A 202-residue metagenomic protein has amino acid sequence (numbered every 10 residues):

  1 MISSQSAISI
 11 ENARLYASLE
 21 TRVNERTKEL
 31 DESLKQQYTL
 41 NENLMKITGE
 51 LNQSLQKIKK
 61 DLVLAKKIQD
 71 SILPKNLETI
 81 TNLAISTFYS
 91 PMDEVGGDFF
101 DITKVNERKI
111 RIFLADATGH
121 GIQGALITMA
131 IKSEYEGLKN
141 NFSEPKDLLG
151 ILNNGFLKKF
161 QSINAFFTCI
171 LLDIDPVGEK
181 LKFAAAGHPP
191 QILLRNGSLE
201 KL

Functional and structural regions predicted by a protein language model:
M1, R14-K60, S71: Amphipathic alpha-helical coiled-coil "transmission" helices that mediate dimerization and conformational coupling
S3-A7: Allosteric cytosolic regulatory segments
I10, E25, V105: Residue-level signal for short amphipathic helical patches enriched in basic/charged and nearby hydrophobic residues
E42-L202: … and, occasionally, acidic/histidine-rich disordered N-termini of signaling adaptors
